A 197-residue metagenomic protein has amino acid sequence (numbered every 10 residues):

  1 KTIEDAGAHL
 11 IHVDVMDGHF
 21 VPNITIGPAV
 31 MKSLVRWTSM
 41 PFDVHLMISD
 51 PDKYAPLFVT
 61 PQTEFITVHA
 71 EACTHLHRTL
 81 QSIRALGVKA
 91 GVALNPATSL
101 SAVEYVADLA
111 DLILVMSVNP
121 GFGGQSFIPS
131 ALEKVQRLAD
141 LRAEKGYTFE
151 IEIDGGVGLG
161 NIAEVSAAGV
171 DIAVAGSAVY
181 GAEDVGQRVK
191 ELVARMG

Functional and structural regions predicted by a protein language model:
I3, D14, F58, I113 (+5 more regions): Conserved, mostly hydrophobic/aromatic
D5-L10, T63, A110, V170: A structural motif
L10-P28, V118-S126: Glycine-rich, proline-tolerant flexible connector loops at the mouths of alpha/beta enzymes
L10-V13, I66, I113, A173: Hydrophobic residues within beta-strands of alpha/beta enzymes
M16-G18, M47-P51, E71, N95-A97 (+3 more regions): Active-site beta-loop-alpha junctions enriched in small/polar residues
H19-P51, A55, I162-V179: A short alpha/beta connector and helix-capping loop motif
W37, K53-Y54, P61-E150: Conserved anion-binding
S166, A178-G197: C-terminal helical cap(s) of enzyme catalytic domains, especially alpha/beta-barrels
